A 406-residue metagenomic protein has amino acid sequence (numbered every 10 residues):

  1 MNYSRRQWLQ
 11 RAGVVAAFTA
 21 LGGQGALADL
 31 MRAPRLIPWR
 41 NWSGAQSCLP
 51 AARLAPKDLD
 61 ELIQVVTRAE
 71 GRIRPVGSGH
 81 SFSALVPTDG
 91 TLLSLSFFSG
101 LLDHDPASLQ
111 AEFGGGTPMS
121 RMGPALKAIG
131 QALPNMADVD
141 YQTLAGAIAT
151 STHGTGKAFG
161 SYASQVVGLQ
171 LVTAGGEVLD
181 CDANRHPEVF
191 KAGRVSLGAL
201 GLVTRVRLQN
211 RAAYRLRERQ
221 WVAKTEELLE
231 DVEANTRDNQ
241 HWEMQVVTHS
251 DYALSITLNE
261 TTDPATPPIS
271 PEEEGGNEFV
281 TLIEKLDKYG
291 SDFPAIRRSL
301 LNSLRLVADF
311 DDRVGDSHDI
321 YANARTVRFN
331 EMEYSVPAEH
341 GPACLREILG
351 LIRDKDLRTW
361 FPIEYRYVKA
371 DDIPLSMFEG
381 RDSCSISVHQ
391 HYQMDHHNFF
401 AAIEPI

Functional and structural regions predicted by a protein language model:
N2-I406: Noncatalytic alpha-helical scaffold of FAD-dependent oxidoreductases
